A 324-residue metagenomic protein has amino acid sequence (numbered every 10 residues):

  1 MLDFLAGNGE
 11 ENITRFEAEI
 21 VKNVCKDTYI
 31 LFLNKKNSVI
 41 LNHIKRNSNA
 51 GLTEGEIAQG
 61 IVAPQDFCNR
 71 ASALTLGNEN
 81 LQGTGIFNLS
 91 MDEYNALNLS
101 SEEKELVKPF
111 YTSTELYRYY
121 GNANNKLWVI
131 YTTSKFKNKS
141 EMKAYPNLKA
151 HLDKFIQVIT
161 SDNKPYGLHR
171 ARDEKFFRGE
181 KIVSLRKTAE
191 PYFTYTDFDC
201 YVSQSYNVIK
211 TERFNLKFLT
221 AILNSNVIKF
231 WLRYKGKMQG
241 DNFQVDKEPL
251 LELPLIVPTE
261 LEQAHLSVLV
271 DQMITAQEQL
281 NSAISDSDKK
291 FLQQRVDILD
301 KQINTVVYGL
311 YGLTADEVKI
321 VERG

Functional and structural regions predicted by a protein language model:
M1-N8, V129, F136-K137, H265: Short intrinsically disordered, low-complexity coil segments enriched in acidic
L2-H43, N49, E322: Charged, often flexible domain-edge or linker segments that flank or initiate folded functional domains
F4, E11, N23, T114-Y117 (+2 more regions): Phosphate/oxyanion-binding loops and surfaces in catalytic or ligand/nucleic-acid-binding neighborhoods
Y29-L261: Polybasic, glycine- and aromatic-enriched phosphate-binding surface used to engage nucleic acids
S48-G51, L106, N147-F155, I256-G324: Non-catalytic DNA-recognition/assembly elements of restriction-modification systems
